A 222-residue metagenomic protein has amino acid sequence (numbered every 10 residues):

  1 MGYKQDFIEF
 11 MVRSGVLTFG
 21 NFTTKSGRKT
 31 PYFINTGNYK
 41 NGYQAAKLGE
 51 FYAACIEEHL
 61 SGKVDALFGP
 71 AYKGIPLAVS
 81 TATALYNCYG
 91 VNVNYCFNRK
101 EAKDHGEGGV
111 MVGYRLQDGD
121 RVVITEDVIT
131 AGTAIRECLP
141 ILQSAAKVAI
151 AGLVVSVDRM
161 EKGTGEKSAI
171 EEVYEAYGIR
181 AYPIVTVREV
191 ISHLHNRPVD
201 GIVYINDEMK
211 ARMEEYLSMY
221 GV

Functional and structural regions predicted by a protein language model:
M1-T125, T130-V222: PRPP-associated nucleotide enzymes
